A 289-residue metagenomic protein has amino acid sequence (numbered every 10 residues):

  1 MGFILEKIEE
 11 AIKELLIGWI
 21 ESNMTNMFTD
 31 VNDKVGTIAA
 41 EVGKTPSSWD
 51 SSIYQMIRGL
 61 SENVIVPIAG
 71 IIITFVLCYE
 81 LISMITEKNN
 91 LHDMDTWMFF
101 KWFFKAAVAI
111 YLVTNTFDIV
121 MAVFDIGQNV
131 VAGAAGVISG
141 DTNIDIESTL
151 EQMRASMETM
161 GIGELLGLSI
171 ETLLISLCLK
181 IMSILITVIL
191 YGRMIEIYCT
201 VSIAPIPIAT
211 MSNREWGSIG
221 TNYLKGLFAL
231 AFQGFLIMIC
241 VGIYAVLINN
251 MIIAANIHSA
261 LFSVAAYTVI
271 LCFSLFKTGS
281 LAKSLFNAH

Functional and structural regions predicted by a protein language model:
M1-I72, K88-W97, A107-C178, G217-N222 (+2 more regions): Gly/Ser-rich, low-complexity
I71, F75, Y79, I110 (+3 more regions): Hydrophobic alpha-helical transmembrane segments in multi-pass membrane proteins
T74, C78-L81, Y198, T278 (+1 more regions): Amphipathic, non-membrane alpha-helical segments that mediate helix-helix packing for oligomeric assemblies
L81-M94, S183-T187, E215-W216: Membrane-water interface regions at transmembrane-helix termini and the short interhelical loops of multi-pass membrane
W102-K105: Elongated alpha-helical scaffolds
S183-L190, M194-I197, V201-C240: Extended serine/threonine-enriched, polar tracts that run as long, contiguous segments within proteins
